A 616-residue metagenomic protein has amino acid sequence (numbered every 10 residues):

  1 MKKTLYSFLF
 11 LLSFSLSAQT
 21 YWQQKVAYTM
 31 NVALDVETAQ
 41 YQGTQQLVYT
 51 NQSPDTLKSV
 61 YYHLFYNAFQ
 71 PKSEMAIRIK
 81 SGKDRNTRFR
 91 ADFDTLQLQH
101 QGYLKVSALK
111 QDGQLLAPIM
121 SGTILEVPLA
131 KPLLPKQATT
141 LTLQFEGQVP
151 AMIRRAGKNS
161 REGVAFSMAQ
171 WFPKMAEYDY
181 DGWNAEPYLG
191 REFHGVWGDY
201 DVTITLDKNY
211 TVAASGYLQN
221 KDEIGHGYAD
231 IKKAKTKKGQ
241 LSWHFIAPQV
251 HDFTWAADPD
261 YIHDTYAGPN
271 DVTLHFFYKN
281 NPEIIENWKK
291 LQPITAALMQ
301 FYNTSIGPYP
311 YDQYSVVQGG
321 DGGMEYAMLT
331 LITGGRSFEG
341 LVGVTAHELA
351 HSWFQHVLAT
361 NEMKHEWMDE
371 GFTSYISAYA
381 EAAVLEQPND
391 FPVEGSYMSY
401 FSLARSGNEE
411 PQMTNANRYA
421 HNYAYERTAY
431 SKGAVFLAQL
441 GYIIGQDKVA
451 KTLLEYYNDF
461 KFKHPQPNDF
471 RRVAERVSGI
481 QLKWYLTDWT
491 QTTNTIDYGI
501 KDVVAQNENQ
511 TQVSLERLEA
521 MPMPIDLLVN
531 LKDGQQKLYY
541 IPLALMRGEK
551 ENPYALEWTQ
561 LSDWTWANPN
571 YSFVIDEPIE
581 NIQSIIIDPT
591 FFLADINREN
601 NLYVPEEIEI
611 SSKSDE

Functional and structural regions predicted by a protein language model:
A18-Q42, K483-W484, D488: N-terminal, polar/Ser/Thr-rich
K25-V26, L64, F245, H275-E516 (+1 more regions): Hydrophobic alpha-helical and helix-loop surface patches within well-folded domains that function as non-catalytic
Q45-L47, L64, Q137-A151, Y200-K208 (+2 more regions): Short, hydrophobic/aromatic-enriched beta-strand segments in well-ordered soluble domains
T50, T87-G163, T236-K237, D563-E580 (+2 more regions): A surface-exposed beta-strand-loop module
Y62-Q114, F166-A169, T205, N209-Y210 (+1 more regions): Solvent-exposed beta-hairpin/edge-strand motifs
E74-R85, E146-Y200, F591-E616: Glycine/proline-rich low-complexity spacer/linker segments in large multi-domain proteins
K174-G182, G190-A346, Y375-A378: Hydrophobic helix-coil surface modules that form long, contiguous segments used for peptide/substrate interaction
K221, A350, D447, F460-E616: Non-catalytic accessory/interaction domains
